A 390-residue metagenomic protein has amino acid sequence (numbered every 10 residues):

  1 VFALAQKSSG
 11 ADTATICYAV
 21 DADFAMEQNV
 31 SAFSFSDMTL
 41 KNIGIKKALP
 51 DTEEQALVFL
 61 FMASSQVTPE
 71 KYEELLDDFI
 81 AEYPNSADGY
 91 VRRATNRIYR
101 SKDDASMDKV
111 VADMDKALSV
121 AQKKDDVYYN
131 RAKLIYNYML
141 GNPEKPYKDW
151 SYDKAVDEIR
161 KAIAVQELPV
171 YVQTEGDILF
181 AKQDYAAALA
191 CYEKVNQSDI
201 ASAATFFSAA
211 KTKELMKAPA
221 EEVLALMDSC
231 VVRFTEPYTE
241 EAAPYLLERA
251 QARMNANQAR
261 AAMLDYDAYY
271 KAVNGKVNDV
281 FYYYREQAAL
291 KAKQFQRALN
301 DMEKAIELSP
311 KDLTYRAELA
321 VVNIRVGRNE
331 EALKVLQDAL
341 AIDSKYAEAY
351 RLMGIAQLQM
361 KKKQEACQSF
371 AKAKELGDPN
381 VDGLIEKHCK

Functional and structural regions predicted by a protein language model:
F2-A63: C-terminal cap/linker of serine protease catalytic domains
E82, V120, A164-V165, S198 (+5 more regions): Structural marker of alpha-solenoid helical repeat scaffolds
S86, K124, L168-P169, S202 (+6 more regions): Residue-level recognition of tetratricopeptide repeat
G89, V127, Y171-V172, T205 (+5 more regions): TPR alpha-solenoid repeat register
R92, N130, T174, S208 (+5 more regions): Canonical tetratricopeptide repeat
Y99, N137-Y138, A181, L215-M216 (+4 more regions): Register position in tetratricopeptide repeats
